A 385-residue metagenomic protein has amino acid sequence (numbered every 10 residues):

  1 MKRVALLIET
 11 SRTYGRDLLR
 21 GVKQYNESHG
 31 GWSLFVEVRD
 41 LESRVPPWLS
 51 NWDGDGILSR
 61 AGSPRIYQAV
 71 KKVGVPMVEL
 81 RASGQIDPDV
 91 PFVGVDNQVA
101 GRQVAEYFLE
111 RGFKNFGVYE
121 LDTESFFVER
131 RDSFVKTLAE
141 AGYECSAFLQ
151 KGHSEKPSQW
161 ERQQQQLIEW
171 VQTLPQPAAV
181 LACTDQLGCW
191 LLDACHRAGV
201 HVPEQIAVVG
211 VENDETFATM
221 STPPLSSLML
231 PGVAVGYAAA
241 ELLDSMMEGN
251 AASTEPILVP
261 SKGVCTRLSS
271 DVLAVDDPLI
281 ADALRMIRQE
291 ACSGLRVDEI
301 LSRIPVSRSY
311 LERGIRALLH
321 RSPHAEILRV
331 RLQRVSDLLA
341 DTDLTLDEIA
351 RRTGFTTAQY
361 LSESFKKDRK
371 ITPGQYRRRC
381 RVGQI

Functional and structural regions predicted by a protein language model:
M1-G56, I66-R303, E312, A317 (+7 more regions): Bacterial carbohydrate/catabolite-sensing allosteric modules
D298, H324, D347, E363 (+1 more regions): Residues within the helices of the helix-turn-helix
R308, E326, T372-G374: Coiled-coil-like amphipathic alpha-helices with heptad-repeat character
R308-S309, T357-Q359, E363: The DNA-contacting recognition helix of HTH DNA-binding domains and analogous helical DNA-recognition elements
I315-S322, S364-Y376: A secondary-structure capping/hinge motif
